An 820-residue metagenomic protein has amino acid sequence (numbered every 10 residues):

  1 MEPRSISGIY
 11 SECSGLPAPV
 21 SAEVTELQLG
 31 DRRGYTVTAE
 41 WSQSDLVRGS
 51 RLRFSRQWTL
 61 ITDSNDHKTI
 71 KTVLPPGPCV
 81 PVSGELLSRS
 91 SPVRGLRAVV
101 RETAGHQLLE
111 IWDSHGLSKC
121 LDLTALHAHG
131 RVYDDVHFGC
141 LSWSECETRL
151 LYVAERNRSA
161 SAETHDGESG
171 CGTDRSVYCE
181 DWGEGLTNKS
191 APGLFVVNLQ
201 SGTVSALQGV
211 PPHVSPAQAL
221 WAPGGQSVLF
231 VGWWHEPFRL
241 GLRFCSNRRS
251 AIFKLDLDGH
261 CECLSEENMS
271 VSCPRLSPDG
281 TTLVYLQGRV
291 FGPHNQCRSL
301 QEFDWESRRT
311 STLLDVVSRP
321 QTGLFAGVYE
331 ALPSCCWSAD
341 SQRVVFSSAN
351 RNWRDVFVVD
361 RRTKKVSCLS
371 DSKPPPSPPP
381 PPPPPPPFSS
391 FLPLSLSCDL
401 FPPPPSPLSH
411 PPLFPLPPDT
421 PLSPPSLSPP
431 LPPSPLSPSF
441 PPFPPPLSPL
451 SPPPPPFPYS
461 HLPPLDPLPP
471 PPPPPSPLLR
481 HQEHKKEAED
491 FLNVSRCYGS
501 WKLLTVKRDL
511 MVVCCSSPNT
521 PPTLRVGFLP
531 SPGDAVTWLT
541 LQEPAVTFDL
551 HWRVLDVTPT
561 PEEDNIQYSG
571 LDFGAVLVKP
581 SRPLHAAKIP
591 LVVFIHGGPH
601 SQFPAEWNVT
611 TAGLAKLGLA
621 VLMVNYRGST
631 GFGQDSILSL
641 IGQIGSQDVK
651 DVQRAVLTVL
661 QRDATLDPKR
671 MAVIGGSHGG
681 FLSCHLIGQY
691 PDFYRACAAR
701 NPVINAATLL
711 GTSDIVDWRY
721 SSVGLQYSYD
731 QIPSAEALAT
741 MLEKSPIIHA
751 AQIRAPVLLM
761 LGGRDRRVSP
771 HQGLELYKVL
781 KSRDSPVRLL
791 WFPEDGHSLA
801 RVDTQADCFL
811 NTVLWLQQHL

Functional and structural regions predicted by a protein language model:
M1-P380, P387-S390, P418, P458 (+4 more regions): Beta-propeller folds
W143, P387-S390, V506-P530, I704: Structured, non-catalytic alpha/beta "coupling" segments that mediate domain-domain communication and provide generic
E155, W233, S516, F594-G598 (+2 more regions): Glycine-rich His-Gly loop
L194, I252, L524, A575 (+3 more regions): Conserved hydrophobic/aromatic pocket- or pore-lining residues that grip, position, or stack substrates in active sites
W305-E306, F528-G533: Short loop/turn segments immediately following beta-strands, especially the blade-tip and inter-blade linker loops
S377-L479: Low-complexity proline/serine/threonine-rich segments in eukaryotic and viral proteins
G533-D534, Q542-S677, L682, G711: Cap/lid segment of the alpha/beta-hydrolase catalytic domain
S569, M623-L820: Active-site-proximal cap/loop segments of hydrolase catalytic domains
